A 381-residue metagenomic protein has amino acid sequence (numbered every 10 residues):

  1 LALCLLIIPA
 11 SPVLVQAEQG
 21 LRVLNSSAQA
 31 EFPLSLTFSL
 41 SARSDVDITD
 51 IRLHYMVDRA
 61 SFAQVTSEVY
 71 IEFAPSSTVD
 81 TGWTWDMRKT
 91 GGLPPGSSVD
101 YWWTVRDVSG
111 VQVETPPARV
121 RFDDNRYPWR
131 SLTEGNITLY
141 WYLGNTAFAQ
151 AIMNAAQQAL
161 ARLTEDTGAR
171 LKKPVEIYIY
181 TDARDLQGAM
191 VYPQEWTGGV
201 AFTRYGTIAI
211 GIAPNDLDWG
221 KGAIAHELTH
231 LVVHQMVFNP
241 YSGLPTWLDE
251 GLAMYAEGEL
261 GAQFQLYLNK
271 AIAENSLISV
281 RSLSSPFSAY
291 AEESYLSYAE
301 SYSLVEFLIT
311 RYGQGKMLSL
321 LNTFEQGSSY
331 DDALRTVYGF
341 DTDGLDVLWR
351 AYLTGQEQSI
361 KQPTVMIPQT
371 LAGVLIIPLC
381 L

Functional and structural regions predicted by a protein language model:
L1-V13, V374-L381: Sec-dependent N-terminal signal peptides of Gram-positive bacterial secreted proteins and lipoproteins
L6-R130, G135-T138: Glycan-association/targeting regions that enable binding to alpha-glucans and other polysaccharides
L21-S26, A213-D218, G222-V232, M236-S242 (+5 more regions): Hydrophobic, helix-prone linear segments
R52, P174-E176, L348: Residues at or immediately flanking beta-strands
P128-P245, P286-F287, S297, S329-A333: Juxtacatalytic substrate-recognition/specificity segment
Q157-G168, T229-F238, E257-A262, A273 (+6 more regions): Sec-exported extracytoplasmic/periplasmic mature domains
G243-P286, R335-T354: Post-HExxH zinc-binding segment in Zn-dependent metallohydrolases
R281-L381: Pan-zinc metallopeptidase signature
